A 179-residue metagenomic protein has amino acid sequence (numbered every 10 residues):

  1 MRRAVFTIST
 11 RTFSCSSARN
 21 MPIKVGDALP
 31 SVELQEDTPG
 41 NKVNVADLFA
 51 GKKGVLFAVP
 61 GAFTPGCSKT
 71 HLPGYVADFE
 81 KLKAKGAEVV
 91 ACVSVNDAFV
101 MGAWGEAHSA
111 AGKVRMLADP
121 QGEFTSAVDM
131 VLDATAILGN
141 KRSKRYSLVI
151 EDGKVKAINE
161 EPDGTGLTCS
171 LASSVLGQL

Functional and structural regions predicted by a protein language model:
R2-L179: Chalcogenol-based redox active-site neighborhoods
